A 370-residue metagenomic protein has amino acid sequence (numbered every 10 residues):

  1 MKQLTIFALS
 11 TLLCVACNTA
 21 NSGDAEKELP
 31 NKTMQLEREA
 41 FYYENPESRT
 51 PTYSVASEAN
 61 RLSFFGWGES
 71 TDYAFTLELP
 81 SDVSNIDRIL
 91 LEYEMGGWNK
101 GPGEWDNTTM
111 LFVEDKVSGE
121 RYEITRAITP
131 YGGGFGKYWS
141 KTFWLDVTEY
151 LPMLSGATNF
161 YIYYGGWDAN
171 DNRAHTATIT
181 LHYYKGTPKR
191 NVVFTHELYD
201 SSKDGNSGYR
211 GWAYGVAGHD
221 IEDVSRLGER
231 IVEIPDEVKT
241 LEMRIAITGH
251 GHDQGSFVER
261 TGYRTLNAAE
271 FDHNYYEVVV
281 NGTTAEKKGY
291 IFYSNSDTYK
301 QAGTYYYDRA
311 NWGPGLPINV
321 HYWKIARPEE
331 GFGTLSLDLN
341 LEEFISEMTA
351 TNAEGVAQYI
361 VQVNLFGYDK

Functional and structural regions predicted by a protein language model:
K2-A8: Sec-dependent signal peptide recognition, specifically the positively charged N-region followed immediately by
L13-A16: C-terminal motif of bacterial Sec signal peptides marking the signal peptidase cleavage site
N18-N21: Bacterial signal peptide processing site
G23-K370: Extracellular/secretory-pathway and virion-surface proteins
